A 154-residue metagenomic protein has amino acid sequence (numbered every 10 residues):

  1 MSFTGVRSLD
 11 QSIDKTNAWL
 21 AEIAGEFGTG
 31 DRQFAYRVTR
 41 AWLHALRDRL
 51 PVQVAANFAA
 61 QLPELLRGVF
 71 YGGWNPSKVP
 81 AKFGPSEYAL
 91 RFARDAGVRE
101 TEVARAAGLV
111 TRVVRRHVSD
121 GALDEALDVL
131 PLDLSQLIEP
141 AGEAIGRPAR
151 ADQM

Functional and structural regions predicted by a protein language model:
T4, S8-Q11, F27, F92-D95 (+4 more regions): Alpha-helical membrane-protein topology signature
T4-R49: The feature marks the first
G5-I13, R32, Y36, V52-A56 (+4 more regions): Amphipathic, non-membrane alpha-helical segments in soluble helical-bundle scaffolds
F34-S77: Acidic (E/D-rich), amphipathic helical modules within compact regulatory domains
R37-A41, N57-E64, E87, R105 (+3 more regions): Amphipathic alpha-helical interaction segments
L66-D120: Short, solvent-exposed interaction modules
V110-M154: Preference for long, well-ordered alpha-helical segments
